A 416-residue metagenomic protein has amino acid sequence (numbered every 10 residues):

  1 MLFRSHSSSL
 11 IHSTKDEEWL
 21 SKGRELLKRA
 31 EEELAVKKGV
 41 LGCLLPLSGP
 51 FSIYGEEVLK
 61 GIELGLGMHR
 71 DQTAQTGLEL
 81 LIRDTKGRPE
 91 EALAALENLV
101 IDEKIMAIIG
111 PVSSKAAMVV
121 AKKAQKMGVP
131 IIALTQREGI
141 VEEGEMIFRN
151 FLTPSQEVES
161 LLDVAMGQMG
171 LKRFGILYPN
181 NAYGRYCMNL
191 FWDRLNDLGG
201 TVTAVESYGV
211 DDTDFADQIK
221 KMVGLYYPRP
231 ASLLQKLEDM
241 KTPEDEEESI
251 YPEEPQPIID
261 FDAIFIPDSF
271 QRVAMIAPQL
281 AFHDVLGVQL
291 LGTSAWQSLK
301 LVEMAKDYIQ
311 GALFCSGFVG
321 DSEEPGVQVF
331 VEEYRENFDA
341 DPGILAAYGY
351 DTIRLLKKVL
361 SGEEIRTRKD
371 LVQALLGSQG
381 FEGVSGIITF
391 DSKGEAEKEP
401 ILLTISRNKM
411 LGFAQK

Functional and structural regions predicted by a protein language model:
M1-K416: Extracytosolic ligand-binding ectodomains
